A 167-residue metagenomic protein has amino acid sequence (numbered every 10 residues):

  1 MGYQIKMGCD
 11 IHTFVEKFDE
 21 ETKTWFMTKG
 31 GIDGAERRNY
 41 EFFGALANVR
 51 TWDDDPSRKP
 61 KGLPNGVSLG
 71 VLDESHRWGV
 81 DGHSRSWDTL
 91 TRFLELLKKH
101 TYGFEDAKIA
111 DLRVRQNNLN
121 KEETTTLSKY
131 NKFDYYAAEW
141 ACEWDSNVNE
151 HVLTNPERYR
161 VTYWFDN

Functional and structural regions predicted by a protein language model:
G2-E157, D166-N167: Acidic (Asp/Glu-rich) sequence patches and key acidic residues that form negatively charged surfaces used
